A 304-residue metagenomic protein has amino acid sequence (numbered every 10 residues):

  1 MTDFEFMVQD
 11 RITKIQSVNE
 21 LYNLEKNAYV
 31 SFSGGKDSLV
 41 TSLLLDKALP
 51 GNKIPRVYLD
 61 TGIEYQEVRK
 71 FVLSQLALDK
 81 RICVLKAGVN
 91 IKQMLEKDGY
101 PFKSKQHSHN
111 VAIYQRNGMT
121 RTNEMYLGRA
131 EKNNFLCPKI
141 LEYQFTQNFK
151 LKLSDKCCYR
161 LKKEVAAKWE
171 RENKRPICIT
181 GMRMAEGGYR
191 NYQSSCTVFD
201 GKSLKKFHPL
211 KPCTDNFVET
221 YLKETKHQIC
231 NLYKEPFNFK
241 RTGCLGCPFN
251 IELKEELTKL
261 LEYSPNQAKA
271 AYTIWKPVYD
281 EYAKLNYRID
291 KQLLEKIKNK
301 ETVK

Functional and structural regions predicted by a protein language model:
M1-F217: ATP-dependent adenylation/nucleotidyltransferase module used to activate substrates
N27, S203, D215-K304: ATP/NTP-dependent adenylation/nucleotidyl-transfer catalytic domains that generate, transfer, or process NMP-activated
